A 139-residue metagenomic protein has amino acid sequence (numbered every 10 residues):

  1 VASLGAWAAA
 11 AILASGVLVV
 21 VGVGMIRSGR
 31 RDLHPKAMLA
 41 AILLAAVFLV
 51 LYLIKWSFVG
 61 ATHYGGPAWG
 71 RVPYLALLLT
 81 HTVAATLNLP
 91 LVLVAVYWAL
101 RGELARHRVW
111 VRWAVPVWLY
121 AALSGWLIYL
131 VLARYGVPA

Functional and structural regions predicted by a protein language model:
V1-A139: Alpha-helical membrane insertion/targeting regions
